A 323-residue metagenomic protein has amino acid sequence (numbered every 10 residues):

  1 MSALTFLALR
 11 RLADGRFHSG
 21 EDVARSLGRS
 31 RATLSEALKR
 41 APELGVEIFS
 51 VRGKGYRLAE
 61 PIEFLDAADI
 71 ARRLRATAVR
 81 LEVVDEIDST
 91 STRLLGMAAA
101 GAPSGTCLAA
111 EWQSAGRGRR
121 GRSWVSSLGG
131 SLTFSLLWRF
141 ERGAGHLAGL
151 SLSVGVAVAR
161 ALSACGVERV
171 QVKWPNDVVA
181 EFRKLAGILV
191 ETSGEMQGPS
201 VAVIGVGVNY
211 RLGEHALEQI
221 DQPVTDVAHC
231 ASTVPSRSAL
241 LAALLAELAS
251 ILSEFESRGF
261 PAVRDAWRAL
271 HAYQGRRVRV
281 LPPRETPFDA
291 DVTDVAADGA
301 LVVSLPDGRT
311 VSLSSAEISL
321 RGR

Functional and structural regions predicted by a protein language model:
M1-S30, E36-K39, E43-L44, R142-V170 (+1 more regions): Long, positively charged amphipathic alpha-helical accessory segments at protein N-termini or as interdomain linkers
S2-S163: N-terminal lobe of the biotin/lipoate ligase/transferase fold
D85, V172-W174: Short loop/edge segments at beta-strand edges and connector loops that shape dinucleotide/nucleotide cofactor-binding
